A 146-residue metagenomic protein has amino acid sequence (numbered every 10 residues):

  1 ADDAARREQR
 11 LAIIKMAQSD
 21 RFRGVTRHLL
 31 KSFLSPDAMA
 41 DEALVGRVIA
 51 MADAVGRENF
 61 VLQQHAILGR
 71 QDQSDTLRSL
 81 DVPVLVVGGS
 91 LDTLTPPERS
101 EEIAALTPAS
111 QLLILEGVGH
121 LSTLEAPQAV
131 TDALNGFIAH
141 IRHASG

Functional and structural regions predicted by a protein language model:
D2-R6, D20-S79: Conserved alpha/beta-hydrolase catalytic His-Asp/Glu region
A4-E8, D75, E98, E102 (+1 more regions): Generic recognition of short, well-ordered alpha-helical segments
A17, A52, D92-T95, G119-E125: Glycosyltransferase donor-binding loop in the core domain
L29, Q64, I103, V130 (+2 more regions): Hydrophobic "lid"/C-terminal helical patch of Rossmann-like NAD(P)-dependent dehydrogenase/epimerase domains
T76, P83-L85, P108-Q111: Structural signature of beta-strand start/N-cap positions in the alpha/beta core of ABC transporter nucleotide-binding
L80, V86-G88, D92: Short beta-strand/loop motif that positions the catalytic acidic residue of the alpha/beta-hydrolase fold
V82, P96-A105: Short alpha-helix in the alpha/beta-hydrolase fold that links the catalytic acid
P108-G146: Catalytic active-site module of serine/aspartate enzymes centered on a nucleophile-bearing elbow/loop
